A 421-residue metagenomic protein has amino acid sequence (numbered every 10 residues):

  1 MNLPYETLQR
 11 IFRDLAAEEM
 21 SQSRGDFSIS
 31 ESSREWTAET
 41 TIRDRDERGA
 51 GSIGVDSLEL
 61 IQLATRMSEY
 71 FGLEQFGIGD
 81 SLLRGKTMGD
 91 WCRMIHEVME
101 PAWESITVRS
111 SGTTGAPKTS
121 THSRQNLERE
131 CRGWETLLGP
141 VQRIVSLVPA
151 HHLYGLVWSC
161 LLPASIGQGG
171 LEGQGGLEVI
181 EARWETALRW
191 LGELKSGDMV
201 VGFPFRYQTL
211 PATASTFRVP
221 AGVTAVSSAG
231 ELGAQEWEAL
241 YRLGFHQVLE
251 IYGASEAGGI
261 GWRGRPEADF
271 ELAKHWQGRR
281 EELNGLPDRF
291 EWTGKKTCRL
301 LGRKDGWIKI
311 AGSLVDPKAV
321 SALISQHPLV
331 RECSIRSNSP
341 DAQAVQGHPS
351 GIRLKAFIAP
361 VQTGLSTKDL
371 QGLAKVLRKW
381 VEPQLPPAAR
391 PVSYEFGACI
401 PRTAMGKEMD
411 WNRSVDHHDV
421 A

Functional and structural regions predicted by a protein language model:
M1-I106, Q125, K407-A421: Phosphopantetheine-dependent thiolation modules in NRPS/PKS and related acyl-activating systems
S105-R132: Conserved AMP-binding A3 loop
N126-V145, W184-D198, A212: Conserved ATP-dependent adenylate/AMP-binding module captured primarily in the ANL superfamily
T136-G173: Conserved AMP-binding loop of ANL adenylate-forming enzymes
L147, Q168-L194, V315-A319: ATP-dependent adenylate-forming carboxylate-activation enzymes
A212-E267: Gly/Ser/Thr-rich phosphate-binding loop
P287-A389: AMP-binding/adenylate-forming catalytic core of the ANL superfamily
K355, K379-A421: Conserved C-terminal "lid"/linker of ANL adenylate-forming enzymes
